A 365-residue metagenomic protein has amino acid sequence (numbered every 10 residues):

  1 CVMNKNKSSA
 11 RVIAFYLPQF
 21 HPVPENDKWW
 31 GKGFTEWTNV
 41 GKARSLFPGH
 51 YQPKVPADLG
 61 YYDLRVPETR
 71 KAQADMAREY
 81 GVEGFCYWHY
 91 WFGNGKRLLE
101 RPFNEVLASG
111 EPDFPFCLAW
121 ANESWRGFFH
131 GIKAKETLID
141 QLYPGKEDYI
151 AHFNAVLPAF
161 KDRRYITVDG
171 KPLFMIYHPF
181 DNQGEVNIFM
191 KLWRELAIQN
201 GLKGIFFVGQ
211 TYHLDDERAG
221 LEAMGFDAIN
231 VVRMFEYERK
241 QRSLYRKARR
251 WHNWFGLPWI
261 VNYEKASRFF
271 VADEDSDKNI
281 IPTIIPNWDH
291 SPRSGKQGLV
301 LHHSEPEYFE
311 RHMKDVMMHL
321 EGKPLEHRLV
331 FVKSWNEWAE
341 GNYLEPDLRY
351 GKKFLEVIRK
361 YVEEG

Functional and structural regions predicted by a protein language model:
M3-G365: Glycan-processing catalytic domains of CAZymes
